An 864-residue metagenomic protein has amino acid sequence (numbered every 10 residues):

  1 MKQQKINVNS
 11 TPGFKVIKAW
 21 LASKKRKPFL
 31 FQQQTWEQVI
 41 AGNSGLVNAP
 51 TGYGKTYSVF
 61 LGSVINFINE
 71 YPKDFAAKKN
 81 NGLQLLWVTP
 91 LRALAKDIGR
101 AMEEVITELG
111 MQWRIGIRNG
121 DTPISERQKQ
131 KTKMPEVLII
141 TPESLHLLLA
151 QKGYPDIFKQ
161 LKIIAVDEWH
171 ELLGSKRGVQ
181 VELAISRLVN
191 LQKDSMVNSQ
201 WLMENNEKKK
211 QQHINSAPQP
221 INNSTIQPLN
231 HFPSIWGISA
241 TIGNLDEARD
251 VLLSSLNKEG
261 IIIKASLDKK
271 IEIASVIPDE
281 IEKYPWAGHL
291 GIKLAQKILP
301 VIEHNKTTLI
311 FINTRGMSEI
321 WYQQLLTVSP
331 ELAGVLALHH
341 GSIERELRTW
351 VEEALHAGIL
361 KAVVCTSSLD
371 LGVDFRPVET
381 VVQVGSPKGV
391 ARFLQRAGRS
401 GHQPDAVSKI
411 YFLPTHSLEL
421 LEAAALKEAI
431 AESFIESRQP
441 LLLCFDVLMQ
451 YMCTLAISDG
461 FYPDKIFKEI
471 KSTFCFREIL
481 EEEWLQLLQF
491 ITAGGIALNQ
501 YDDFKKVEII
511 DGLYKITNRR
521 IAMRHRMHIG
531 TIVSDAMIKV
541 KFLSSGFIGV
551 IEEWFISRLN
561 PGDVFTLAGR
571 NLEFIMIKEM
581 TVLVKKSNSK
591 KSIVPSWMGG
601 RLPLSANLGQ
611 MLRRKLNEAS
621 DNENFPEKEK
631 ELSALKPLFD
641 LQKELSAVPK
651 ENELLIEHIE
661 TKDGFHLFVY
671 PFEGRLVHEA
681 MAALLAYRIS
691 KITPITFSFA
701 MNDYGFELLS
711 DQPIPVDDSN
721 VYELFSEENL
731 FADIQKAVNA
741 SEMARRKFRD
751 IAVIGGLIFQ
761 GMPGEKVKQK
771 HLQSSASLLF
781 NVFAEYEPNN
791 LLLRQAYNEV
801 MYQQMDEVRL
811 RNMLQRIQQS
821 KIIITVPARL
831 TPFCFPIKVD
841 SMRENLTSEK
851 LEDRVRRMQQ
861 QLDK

Functional and structural regions predicted by a protein language model:
K2-S10, K15-A19, K27-Q34, I40-Y53 (+5 more regions): Helicase motor core with emphasis on the C-terminal RecA-like subdomain
V197, E204-E207, A217: Acidic, Ala/Val/Gly-enriched low-complexity intrinsically disordered segments
W201-L202, Q211-H213, P220, P228: Cationic, low-complexity basic patches in intrinsically disordered or flexible, solvent-exposed regions
F467-I470, F474-M537, I551-E552, P595-S596 (+1 more regions): Extended, highly charged accessory segments
I532-S534, L559, T566: Short, well-ordered loop/turn sites that connect or cap secondary structure elements
S545-V564: A conserved acidic, glycine/proline-rich C-terminal tail/linker
R570-I577: Short beta-strand-centered aromatic/proline hotspots
K578-P595: Short, solvent-exposed secondary-structure boundary/capping segments
